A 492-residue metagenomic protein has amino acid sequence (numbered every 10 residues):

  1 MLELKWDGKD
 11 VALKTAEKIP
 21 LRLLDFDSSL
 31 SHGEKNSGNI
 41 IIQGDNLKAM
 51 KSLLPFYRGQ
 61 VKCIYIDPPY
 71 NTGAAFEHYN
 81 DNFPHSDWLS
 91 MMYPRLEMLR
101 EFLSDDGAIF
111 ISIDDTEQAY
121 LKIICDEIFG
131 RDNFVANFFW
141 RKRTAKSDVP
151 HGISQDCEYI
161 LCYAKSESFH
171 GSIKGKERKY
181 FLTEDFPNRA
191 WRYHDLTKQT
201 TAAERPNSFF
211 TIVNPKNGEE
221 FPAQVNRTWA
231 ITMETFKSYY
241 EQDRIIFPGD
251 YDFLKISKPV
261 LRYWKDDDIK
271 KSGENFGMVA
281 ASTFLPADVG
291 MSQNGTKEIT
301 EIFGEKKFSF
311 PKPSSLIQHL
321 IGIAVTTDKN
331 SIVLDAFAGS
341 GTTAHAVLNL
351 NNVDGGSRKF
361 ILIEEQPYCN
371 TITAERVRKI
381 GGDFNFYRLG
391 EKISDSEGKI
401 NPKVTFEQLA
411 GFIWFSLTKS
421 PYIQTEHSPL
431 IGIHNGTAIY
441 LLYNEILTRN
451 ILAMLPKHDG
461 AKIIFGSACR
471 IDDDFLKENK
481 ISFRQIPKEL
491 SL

Functional and structural regions predicted by a protein language model:
M1-R22, F26-G33, S37-N39, L47 (+8 more regions): Accessory, often C-terminal, charged low-complexity segments
Q43, Y65, P69, S112 (+2 more regions): Generic enzyme active-site microenvironment
N46-A49, N71: Short acidic, Gly/Ser-rich segments with clustered Asp/Glu that frequently serve as metal-coordination loops in enzyme
G59-A74, C125, V333-V347: Conserved proline-anchored active-site loop of SAM-dependent methyltransferases that bridges a beta-strand
K62, P69-M91, S104-D106: Mobile active-site "lid"/loop adjacent to the S-adenosyl-L-methionine
A74-W88, A346-Q366: Basic, amphipathic juxtamembrane/active-site segments that coordinate anionic phosphate or diphosphate groups
G107-I111: Conserved beta-strand signature within the Rossmann-like core of class I S-adenosyl-L-methionine
G304-S315: Conserved SAM-binding loop and adjacent beta-strand
